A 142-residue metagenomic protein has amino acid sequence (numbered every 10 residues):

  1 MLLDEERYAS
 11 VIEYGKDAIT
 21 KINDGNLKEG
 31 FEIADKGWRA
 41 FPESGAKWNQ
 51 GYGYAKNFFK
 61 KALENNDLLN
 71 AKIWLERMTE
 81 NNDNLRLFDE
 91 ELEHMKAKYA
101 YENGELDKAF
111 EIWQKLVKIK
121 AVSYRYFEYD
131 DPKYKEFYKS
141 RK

Functional and structural regions predicted by a protein language model:
S10, D17, Y54-K61, K96: Structural register within alpha-helical repeat arrays
D35-F41, L75-N81, K115-Y124: Amphipathic alpha-helical segments of tetratricopeptide repeats
P42-R86: Alpha-helical adaptor scaffolds
S44-W48, D83-D89, K118-D131: Boundary/linker segments of alpha-helical solenoid repeat arrays
